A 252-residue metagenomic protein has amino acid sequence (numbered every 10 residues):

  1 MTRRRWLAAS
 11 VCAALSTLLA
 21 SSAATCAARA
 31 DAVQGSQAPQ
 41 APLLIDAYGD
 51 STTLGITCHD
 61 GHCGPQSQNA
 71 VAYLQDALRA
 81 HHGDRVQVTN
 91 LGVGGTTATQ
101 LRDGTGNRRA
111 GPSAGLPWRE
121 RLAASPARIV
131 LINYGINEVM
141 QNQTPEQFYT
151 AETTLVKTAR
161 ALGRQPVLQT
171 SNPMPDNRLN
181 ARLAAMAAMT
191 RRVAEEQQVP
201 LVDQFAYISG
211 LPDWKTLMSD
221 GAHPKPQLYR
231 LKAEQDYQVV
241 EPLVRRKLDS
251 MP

Functional and structural regions predicted by a protein language model:
R3-A8: N-terminal export leaders
S10-S21: Bacterial N-terminal signal peptides
A28-G92, E120-A124: Serine-esterase "nucleophile elbow" of acetyl-processing enzymes
L44-G49, T53, Q87-G92, R128-Y134 (+2 more regions): Structural recognition of the beta-strand scaffold that forms the well-ordered cores of secreted hydrolase catalytic
L54-D60, V93, Q100-Y149, M174: Oxyanion-hole/transition-state-stabilizing segment in secreted/luminal serine hydrolases and related acyltransferases
L131-N137, L155-A185: Active-site segments of SGNH/GDSL-like serine hydrolases that catalyze O-acetyl group transfer/hydrolysis on lipids
P145-T153, R182-A187: Charged helix-capping and loop-helix junction motifs
P173-P252: Catalytic His-Asp segment of secreted/periplasmic serine-dependent ester chemistry enzymes
